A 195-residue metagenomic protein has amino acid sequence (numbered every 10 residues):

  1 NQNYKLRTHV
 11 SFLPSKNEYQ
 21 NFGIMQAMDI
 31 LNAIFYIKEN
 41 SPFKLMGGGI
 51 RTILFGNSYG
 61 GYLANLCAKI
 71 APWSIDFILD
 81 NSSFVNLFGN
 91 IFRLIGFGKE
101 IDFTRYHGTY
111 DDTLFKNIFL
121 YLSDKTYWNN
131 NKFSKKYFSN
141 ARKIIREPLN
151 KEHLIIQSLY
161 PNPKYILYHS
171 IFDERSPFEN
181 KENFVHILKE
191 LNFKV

Functional and structural regions predicted by a protein language model:
Q2-K44: Alpha/beta-hydrolase active-site loop
N3, I50-I53, K136-N140: N-terminal start-of-chain detector that recognizes signal peptides and the immediate post-cleavage beginning
E18-M25, G47-F55, H169-S176: Conserved aromatic-histidine-acidic binding/catalytic patches
I30, N57-Y59, K143-E147: A short linear-motif detector with a strong N-terminal bias
L31, N65-K69, E182: Short, hydrophobic alpha-helix immediately C-terminal to the catalytic nucleophile
Y36-I101: Primarily recognizes the serine-hydrolase "nucleophile elbow" in alpha/beta-hydrolase and SGNH/GDSL folds
F103-V195: Serine-hydrolase catalytic core
